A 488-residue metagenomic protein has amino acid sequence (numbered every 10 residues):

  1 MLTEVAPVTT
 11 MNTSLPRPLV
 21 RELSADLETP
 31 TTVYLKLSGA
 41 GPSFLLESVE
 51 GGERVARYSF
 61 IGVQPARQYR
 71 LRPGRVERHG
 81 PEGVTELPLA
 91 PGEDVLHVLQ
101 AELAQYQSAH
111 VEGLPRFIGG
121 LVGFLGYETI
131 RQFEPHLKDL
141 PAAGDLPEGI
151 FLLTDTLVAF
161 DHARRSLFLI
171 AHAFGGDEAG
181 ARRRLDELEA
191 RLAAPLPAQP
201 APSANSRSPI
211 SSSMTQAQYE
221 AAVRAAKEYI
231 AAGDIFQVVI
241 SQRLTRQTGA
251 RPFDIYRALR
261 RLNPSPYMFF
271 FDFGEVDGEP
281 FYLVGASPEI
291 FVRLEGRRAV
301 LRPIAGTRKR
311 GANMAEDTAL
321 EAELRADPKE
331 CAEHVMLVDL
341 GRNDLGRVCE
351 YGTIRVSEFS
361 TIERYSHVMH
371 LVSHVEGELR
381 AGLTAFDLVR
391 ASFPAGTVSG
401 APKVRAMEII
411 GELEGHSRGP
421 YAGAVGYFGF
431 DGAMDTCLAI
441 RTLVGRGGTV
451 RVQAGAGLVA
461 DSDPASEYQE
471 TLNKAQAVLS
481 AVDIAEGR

Functional and structural regions predicted by a protein language model:
L2-R488: Extended alpha-helical targeting/anchoring segments, especially N-terminal organellar/secretory targeting helices
